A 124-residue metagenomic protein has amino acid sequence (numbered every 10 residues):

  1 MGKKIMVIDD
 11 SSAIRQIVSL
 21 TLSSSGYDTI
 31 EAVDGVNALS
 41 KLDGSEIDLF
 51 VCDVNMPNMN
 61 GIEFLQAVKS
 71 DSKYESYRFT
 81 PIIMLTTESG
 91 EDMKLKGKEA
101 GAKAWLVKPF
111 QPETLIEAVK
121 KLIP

Functional and structural regions predicted by a protein language model:
Q16-S24: Charged docking surfaces used in two-component/phosphorelay signaling
G26-V33, K41: Short hydrophobic/Thr-rich beta-strand motif most characteristic of the beta2 strand and flanking loop of CheY-like
D34-N37, N60-Q66: Acidic catalytic/metal-coordinating carboxylates
E46-V51: Active-site beta3 strand of CheY-like receiver
M56: Receiver (REC) domain active-site loop signature in two-component systems and cognate sites in sensor histidine kinases
E63, S89-A104, E117: Alpha4 helix (beta4-alpha4-beta5 surface) of REC/receiver domains from two-component response regulators
F110-V119: C-terminal output helix
